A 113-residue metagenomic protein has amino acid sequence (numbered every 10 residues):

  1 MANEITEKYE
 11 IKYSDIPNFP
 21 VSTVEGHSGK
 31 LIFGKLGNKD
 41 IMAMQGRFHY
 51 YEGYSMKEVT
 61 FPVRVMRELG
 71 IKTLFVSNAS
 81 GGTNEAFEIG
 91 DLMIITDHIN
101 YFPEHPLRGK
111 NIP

Functional and structural regions predicted by a protein language model:
M1-Y54, N100: N-terminal short beta-loop-beta anion/metal-coordinating cradle
G34, S77-P113: Mid-sequence, gly/pro-rich, charge-dense loop/helix-turn segments that line enzyme active sites
K57-F61: Charged helix-capping and loop-helix junction motifs
R67-G70: Non-catalytic positions within long, well-ordered alpha-helices that form the structural scaffold/packing of enzyme
